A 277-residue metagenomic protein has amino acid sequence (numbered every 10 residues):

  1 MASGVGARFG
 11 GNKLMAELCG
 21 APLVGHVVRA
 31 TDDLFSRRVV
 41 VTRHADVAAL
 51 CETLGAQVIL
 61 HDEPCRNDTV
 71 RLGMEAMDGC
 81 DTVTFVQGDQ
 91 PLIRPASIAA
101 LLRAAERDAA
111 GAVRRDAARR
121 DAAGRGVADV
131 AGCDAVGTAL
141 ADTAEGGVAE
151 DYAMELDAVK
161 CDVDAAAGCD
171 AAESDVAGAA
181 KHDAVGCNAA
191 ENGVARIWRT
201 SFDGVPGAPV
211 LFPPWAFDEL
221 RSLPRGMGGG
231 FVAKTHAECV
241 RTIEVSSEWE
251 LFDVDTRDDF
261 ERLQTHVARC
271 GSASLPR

Functional and structural regions predicted by a protein language model:
M1-R43: N-terminal glycine-rich phosphate-binding loop and ensuing alpha1 helix
E17, L92, V210-L211, T242 (+1 more regions): Short aromatic/basic micro-patch
S36-Q57: Acidic donor-binding segment of Leloir-type glycosyltransferases
G55-R66: Conserved donor nucleotide-binding strand/loop of the catalytic core
R66-R114, Y152, G186, A190-S222: Conserved beta-loop-beta/alpha segment of the NTase-like Rossmann-fold superfamily that binds/positions NTPs
A109-A139, T143-A144, V148-A149, A153-N192: Long, intrinsically disordered low-complexity tandem-repeat segments
A216-R277: Conserved alpha/beta core of the MobA/IspD/sugar-nucleotide pyrophosphorylase nucleotidyltransferase superfamily
